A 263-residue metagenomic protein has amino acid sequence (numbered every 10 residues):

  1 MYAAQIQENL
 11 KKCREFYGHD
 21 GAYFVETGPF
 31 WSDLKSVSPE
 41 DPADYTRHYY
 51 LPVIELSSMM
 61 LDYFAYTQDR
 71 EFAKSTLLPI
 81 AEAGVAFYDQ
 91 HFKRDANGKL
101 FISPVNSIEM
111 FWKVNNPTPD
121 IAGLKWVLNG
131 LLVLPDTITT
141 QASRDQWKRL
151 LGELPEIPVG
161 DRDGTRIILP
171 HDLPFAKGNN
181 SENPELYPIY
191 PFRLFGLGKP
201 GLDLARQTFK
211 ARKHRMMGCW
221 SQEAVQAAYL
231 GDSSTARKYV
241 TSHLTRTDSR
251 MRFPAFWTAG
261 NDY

Functional and structural regions predicted by a protein language model:
M1-K11, E15-H19, S32-V37, D44-R70 (+2 more regions): Active-site core of glycosidic bond-cleaving carbohydrate-active enzymes
R14, G21-Y23, L78, V85 (+1 more regions): Beta-sheet entry/capping signal
Y23-A43, M110-K113: Aromatic- and acidic-residue-enriched carbohydrate-binding clefts of CAZyme catalytic domains
D62, K74-Y88: Repeat-unit-sized solenoid/scaffold elements
E82-T137: Acidic/histidine-rich catalytic neighborhood
